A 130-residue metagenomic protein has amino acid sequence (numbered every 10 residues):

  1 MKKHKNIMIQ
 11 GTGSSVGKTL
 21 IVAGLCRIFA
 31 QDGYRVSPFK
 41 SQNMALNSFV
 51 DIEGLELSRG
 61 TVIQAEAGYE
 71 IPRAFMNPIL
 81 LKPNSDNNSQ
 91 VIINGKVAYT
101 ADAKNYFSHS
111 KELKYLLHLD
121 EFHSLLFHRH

Functional and structural regions predicted by a protein language model:
M1-H130: Flexible phosphate-sensing "switch/lid" loops adjacent to ATP/NTP-binding sites across phosphate-transfer
